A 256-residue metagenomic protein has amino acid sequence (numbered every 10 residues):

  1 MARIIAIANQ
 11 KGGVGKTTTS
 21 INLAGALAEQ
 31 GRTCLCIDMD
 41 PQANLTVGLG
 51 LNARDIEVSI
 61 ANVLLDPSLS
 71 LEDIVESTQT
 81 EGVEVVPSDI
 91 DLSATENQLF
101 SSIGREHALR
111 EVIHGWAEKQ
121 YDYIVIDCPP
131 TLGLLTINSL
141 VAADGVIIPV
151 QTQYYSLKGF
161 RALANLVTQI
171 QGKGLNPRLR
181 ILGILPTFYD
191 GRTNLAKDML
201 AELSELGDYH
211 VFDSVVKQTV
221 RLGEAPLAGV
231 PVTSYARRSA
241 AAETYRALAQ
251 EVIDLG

Functional and structural regions predicted by a protein language model:
M1-G256: P-loop NTP-binding core
